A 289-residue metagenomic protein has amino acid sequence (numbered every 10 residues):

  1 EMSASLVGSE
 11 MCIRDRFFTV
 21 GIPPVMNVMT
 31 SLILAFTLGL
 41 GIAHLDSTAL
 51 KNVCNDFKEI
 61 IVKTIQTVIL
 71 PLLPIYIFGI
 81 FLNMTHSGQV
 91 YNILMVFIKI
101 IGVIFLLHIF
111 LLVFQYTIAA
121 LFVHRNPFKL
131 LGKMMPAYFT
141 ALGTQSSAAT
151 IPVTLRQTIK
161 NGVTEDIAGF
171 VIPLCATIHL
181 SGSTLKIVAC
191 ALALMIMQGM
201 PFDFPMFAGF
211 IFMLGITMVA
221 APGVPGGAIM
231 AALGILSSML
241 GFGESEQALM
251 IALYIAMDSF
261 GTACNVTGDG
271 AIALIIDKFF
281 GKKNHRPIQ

Functional and structural regions predicted by a protein language model:
E1-G8, C12-I13: Single conserved hydrophobic/aromatic residue that forms the stacking wall/gate of nucleotide- or nucleobase-binding
D15-M29, I65, M95-I104: Interfacial loop-to-helix junctions that mark the boundaries of transmembrane helices in multi-pass membrane
F36-I42, I69-Q89, L194: Hydrophobic transmembrane alpha-helices of secondary-active transporters and Na+-translocating membrane complexes
T37, I60, I101, F105 (+6 more regions): Transmembrane helix-bundle signature of multi-pass membrane transporters/permeases
N52-T67, G132-T140, R156-K160, G169 (+1 more regions): Short amphipathic alpha-helical coupling elements at transmembrane boundaries
V90-Q115: Entry/N-cap segments of selected transmembrane alpha helices and their immediately preceding amphipathic helices
T140-M218, R286-P287: Helix-loop-helix junctions within the multi-pass membrane cores of secondary transporters/permeases
V188-Q289: Transmembrane alpha-helical segments and their short flanking loops that form helix-hairpins/helix-helix interfaces
